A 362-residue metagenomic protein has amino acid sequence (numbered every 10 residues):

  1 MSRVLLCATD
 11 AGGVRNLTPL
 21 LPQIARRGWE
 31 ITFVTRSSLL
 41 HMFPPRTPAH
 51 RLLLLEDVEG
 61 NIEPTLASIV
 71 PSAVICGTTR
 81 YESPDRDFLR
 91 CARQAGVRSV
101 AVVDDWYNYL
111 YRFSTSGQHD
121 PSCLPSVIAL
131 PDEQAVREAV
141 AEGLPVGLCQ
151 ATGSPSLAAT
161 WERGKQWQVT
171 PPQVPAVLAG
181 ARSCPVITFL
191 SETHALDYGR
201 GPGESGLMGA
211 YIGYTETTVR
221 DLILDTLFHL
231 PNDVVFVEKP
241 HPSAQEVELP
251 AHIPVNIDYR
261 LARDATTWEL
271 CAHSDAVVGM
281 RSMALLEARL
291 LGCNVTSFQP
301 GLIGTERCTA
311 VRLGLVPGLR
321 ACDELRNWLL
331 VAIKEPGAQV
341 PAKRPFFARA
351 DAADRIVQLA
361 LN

Functional and structural regions predicted by a protein language model:
L5-G164, A244, L285, L302: Active-site and donor-binding regions of nucleotide-sugar-utilizing enzymes
L20-I24, G201-N232: Short hydrophobic signal-anchor/transmembrane segments that target glycosyltransferases and glycosylation machinery
V34-A49, F189-S191, T218-R263: Catalytic donor nucleotide-activated moiety binding site of glycosyltransferases and closely related
R51-V58, Y259-R263, G314-W328: Short acidic-hydrophobic, aromatic-tinged amphipathic segments that line or gate anion-handling sites
E56-A67, V237-L286, L291: Donor nucleotide-activated moiety binding/catalytic core segment of transferases that use nucleotide-activated donors
C123-Y214, P242: A nucleotide-sugar donor-handling region in carbohydrate enzymes
P125, M283-F347: Catalytic binding pocket for nucleotide-activated donors in carbohydrate/polymer assembly enzymes
F347-N362: C-terminal alpha-helical cap of glycosyltransferases
